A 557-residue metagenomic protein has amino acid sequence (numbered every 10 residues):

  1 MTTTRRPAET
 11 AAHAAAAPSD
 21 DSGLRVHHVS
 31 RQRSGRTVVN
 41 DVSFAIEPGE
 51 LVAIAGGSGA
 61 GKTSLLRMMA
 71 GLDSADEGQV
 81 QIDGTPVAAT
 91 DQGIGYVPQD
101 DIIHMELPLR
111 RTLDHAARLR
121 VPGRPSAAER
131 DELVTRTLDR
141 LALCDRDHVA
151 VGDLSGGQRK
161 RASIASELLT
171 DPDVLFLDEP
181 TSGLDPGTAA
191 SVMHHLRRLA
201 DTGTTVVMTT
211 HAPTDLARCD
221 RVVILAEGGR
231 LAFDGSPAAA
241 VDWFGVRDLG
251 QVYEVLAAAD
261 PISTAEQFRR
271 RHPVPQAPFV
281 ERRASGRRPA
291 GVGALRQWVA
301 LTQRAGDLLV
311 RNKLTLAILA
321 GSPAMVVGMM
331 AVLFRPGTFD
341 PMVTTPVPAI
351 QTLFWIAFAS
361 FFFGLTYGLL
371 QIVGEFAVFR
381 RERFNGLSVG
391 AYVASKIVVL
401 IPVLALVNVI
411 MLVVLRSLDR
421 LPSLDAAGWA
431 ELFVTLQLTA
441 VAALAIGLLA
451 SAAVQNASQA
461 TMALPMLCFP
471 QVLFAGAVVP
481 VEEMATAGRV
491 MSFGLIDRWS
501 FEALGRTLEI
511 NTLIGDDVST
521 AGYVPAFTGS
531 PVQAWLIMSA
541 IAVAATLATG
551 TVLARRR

Functional and structural regions predicted by a protein language model:
M1-H28, R33-G35, Q79, L133 (+5 more regions): Topological signature of polytopic alpha-helical transporters
A55-G57: The feature captures the beta-strand-to-loop junction immediately N-terminal to the Walker
A70: Helix-to-loop junction immediately C-terminal to a conserved catalytic motif
D100, M105-P122: Q-loop/switch helix immediately C-terminal to the Walker
E129-R146: Conserved ABC ATPase "signature" region
A150-L154: Conserved ABC ATPase signature
E167-L168: ABC ATPase C-loop
D307-R557: Membrane-spanning alpha-helical segments of multipass transporters and channels
